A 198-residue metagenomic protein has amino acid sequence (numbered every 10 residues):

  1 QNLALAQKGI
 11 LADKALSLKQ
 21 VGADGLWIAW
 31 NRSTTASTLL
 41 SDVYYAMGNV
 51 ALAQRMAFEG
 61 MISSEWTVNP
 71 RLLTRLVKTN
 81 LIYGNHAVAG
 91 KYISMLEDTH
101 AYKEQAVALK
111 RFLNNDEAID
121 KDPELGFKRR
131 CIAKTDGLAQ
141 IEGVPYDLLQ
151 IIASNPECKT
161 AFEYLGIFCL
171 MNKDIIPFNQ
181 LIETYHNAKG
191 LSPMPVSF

Functional and structural regions predicted by a protein language model:
Q1-L138, P145, L149-I176: Soluble catalytic regions of membrane-associated enzymes that act on cell-envelope and secretory-pathway components
M95, E183-A188: Active/binding-pocket-proximal capping segment
L191-S192: Amphipathic alpha-helical substructures
P195-F198: Polybasic, proline/glycine-rich intrinsically disordered low-complexity segments
